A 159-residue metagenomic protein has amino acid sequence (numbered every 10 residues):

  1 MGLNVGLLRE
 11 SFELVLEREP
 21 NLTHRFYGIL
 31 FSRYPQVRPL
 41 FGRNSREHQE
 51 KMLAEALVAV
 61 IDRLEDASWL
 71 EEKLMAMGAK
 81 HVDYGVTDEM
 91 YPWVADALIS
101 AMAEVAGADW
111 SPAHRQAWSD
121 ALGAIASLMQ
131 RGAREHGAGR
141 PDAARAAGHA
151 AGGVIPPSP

Functional and structural regions predicted by a protein language model:
M1-P159: Globin-like tetrapyrrole-binding proteins
